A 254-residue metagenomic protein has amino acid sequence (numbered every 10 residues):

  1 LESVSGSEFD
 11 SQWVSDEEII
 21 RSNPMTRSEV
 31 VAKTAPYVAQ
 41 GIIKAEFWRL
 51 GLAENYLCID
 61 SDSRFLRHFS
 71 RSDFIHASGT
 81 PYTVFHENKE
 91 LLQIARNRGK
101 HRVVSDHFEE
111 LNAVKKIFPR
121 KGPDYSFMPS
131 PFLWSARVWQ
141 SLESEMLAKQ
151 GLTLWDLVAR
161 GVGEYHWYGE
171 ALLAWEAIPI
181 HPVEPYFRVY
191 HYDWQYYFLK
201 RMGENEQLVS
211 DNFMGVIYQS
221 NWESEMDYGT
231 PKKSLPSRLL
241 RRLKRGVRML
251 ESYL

Functional and structural regions predicted by a protein language model:
E2-R49: Active-site-proximal specificity loops/subdomain of glycosyltransferases
E2-S3, E18-R21, D62-L66, S70-S72 (+4 more regions): Short, solvent-exposed loop/turn segments at secondary-structure junctions
D10, G51-E54, N212-F213: Short, well-ordered alpha-helix to beta-strand connector turns
R27, E87-L92, L199-R201: Short C-terminal domain-edge/linker segments immediately following a structured domain
K33-Q40, F127-F132, L157-V162: Aromatic-acidic/polar surface patches that form glycan- and anion
I43-V84: GT-A fold catalytic core of metal-dependent nucleotide-sugar glycosyltransferases, centered on the diacidic
F69-L154: Conserved catalytic core of nucleotide-sugar-dependent glycosyltransferases
E143-L254: A glycosyltransferase accessory/donor-loop signature
